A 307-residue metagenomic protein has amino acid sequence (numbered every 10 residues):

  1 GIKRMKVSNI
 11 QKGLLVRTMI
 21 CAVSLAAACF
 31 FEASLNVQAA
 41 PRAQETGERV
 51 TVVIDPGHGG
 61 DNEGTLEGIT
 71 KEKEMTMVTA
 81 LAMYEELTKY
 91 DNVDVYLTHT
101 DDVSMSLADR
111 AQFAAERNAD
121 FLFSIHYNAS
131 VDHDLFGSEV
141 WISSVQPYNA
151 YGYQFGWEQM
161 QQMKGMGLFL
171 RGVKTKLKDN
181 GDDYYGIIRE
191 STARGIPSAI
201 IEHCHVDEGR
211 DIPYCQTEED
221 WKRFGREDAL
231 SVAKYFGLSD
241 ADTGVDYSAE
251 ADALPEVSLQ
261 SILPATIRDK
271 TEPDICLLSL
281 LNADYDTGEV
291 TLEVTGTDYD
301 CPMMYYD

Functional and structural regions predicted by a protein language model:
G1-E45, M304: Gram-positive cell-envelope targeting signals
I20, A28, N180-Y185, D300: The N-terminal extracellular segments of secreted preproproteins, especially immediately downstream of signal
E32, A40-T51, E74-R268: Active-site-proximal helix/loop segments of hydrolytic enzymes
G57: Extracellular repeat turn/loop positions enriched in glycine and acidic/polar residues, especially those that create
D61-T65, G209-R210: Short, solvent-exposed loop/turn elements at domain surfaces
G64-V78: Glycine- and acidic-residue-enriched helix-capping/strand-helix junction motifs
D252-D307: Low-complexity, disordered linker/stalk regions enriched in Pro/Thr/Ser/Gly
